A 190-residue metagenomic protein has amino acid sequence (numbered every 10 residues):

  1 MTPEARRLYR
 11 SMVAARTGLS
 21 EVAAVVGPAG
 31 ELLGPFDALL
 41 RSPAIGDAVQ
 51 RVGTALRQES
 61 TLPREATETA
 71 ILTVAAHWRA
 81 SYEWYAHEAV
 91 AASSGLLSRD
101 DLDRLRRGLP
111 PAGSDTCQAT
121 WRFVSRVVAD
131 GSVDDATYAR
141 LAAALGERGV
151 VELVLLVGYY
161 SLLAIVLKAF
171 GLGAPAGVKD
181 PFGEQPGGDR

Functional and structural regions predicted by a protein language model:
M1-L62, Q185-R190: Mobile cap/lid helix-loop segments that border enzyme active or cofactor-binding sites and regulate substrate access
P35-L39, V49-L56, T69-A75, L105-R106 (+2 more regions): Short alpha-helical scaffolding segments that buttress acidic/His motifs in well-ordered protein cores
A44-A48, R79-Y85, Q118-A119, V127-D135 (+1 more regions): Short acidic alpha-helix initiation/capping motifs at coil-to-helix transition points, especially at protein N-termini
I45, E68, V74-S94: Conserved alpha-helical segments that form or flank metal/cofactor-binding pockets of metalloenzymes
L62-E65, L97-D100, D134, G146-E147: Helix N-cap / loop-to-helix initiation motif
E88-S114: Histidine/lysine/aspartate-rich catalytic loop segments that bind and position anionic ligands
R107, S114-V154: Acidic/histidine-rich alpha-helical segments that form the ligand environment of transition-metal centers
R140-L141, G158, V166-R190: Acidic, carboxylate-rich catalytic segments that either coordinate divalent cations
